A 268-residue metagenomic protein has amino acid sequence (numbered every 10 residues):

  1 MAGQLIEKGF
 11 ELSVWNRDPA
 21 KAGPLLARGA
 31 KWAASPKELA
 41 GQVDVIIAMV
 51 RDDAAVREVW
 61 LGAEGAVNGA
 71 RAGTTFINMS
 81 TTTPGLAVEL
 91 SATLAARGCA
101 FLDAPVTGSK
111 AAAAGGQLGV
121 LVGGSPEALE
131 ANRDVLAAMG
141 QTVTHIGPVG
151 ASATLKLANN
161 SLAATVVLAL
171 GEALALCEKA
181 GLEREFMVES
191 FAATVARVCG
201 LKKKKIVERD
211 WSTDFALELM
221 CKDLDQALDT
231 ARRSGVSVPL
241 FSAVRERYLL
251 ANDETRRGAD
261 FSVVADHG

Functional and structural regions predicted by a protein language model:
M1-L5, K21, L90, V135 (+1 more regions): Hydrophobic residues within alpha-helices that form the first helical element adjacent to the glycine-rich loop
M1-M49, T74, M79, K110: NAD(P)+-binding Rossmann beta1-loop-alpha1 motif at the extreme N-terminus of oxidoreductases
L12, W32, A100-L102, V143 (+2 more regions): Hydrophobic beta-strand scaffold residues
W32, P36-F101: Rossmann-fold NAD(P) dinucleotide-binding segment
T81-S161: Rossmann-fold dinucleotide-binding core
A151-G268: Helical "substrate-binding/catalytic lid" subdomain of Rossmann-like NAD(P)-dependent dehydrogenases/reductases
